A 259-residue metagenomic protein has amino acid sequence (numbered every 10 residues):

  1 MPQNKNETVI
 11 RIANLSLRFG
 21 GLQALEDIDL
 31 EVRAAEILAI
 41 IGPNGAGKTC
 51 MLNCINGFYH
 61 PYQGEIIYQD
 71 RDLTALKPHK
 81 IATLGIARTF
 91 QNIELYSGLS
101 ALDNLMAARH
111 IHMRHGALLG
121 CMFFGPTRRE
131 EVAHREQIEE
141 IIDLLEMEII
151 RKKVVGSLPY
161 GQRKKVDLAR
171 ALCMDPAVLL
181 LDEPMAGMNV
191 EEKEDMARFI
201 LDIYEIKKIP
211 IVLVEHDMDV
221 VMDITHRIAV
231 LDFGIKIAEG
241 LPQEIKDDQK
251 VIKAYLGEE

Functional and structural regions predicted by a protein language model:
P2-E259: Glycine-rich phosphate-binding loops of nucleotide-dependent enzymes
